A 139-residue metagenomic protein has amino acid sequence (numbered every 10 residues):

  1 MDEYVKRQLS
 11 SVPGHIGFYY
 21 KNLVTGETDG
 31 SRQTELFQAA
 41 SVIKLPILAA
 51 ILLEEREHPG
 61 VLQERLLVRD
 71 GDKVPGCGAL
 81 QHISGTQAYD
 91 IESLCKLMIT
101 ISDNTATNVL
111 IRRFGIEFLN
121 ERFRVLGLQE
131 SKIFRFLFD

Functional and structural regions predicted by a protein language model:
M1-E35: Beta-lactamase-like hydrolase cores
V12-H15, V109-D139: Mid-domain, small-residue-enriched loop/turn segments at the edges of structured enzyme/sensor domains
P13-H15, R32-T34, V42, Q63 (+1 more regions): Extracytoplasmic
G26, Q38-L66: Active-site SXXK
K44-E54, L94-M98, N104-R113, L119: Alpha-helical scaffold elements that line and support the substrate/ligand-binding pocket of soluble hydrolases
E54-E55, P59, D70, S102 (+3 more regions): Sec/Tat-exported extracytoplasmic proteins
E57-I83: Short, glycine/proline-biased beta-turn/loop segments that scaffold the active-site neighborhood
V74-N108: Conserved catalytic neighborhood of penicillin-recognizing serine enzymes
